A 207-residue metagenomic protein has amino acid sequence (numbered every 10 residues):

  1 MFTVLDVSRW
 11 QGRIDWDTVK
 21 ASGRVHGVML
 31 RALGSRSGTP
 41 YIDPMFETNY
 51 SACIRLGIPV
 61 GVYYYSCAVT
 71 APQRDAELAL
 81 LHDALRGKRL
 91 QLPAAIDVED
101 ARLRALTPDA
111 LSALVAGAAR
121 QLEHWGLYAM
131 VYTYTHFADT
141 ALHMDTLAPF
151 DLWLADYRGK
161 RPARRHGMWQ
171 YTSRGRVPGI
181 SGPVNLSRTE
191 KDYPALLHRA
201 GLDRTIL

Functional and structural regions predicted by a protein language model:
M1-H26, L30-A119, E123-W125: Substrate-binding cleft of extracellular glycoside hydrolase catalytic domains
M1-T18, S22, H26, H143-L207: Functionally critical loop-and-helix segments that line ligand-binding/catalytic clefts of soluble enzyme domains
S35, A101, H136-F137, G159-K160 (+1 more regions): Short, solvent-exposed loop/turn segments at secondary-structure junctions
S37, V69, A138, R161 (+1 more regions): Flexible, glycine-rich phosphate/dinucleotide-binding loops and adjacent beta-alpha linkers at cofactor/substrate
V60, Y128-A129, L152: Hydrophobic anchor at the start of a short beta-strand that flanks the dinucleotide cofactor-binding loop
Y64, T133, D156: Short beta-strand/turn micro-motifs composed of small residues that flank or help shape donor/cofactor-binding pockets
R104-A105, A138-A141, A163: Short catalytic/ligand-binding loop motif for oxyanion handling, primarily in non-cytosolic enzymes, centered on
L122-T140: Aromatic-lined carbohydrate-recognition surfaces of secreted/lumenal glycan-active proteins
